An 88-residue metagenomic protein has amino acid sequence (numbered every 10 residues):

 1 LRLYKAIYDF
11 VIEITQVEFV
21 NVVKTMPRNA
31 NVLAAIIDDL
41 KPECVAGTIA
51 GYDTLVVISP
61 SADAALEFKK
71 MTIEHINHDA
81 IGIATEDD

Functional and structural regions predicted by a protein language model:
L1-L3: S4-like RNA-binding module at protein N-termini
D9-D88: Mid-protein regulatory/catalytic core that forms ligand/cofactor-binding pockets and protein-protein interaction
